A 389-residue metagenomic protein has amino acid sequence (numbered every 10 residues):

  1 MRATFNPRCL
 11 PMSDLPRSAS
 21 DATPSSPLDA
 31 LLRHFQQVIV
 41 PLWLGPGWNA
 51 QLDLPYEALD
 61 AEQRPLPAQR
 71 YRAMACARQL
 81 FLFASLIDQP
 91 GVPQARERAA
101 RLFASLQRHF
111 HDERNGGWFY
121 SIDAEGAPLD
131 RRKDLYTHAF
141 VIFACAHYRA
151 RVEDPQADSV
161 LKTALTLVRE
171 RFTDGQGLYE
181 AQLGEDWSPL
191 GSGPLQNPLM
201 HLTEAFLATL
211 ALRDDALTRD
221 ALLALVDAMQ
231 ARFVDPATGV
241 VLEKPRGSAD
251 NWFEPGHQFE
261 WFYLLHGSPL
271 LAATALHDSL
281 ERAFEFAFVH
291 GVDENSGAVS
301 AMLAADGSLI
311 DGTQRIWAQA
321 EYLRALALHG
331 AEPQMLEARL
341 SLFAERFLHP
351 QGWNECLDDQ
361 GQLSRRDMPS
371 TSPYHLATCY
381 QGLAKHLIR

Functional and structural regions predicted by a protein language model:
F5-R389: Glycan-recognition and catalytic cores of secretory/periplasmic carbohydrate-active enzymes
